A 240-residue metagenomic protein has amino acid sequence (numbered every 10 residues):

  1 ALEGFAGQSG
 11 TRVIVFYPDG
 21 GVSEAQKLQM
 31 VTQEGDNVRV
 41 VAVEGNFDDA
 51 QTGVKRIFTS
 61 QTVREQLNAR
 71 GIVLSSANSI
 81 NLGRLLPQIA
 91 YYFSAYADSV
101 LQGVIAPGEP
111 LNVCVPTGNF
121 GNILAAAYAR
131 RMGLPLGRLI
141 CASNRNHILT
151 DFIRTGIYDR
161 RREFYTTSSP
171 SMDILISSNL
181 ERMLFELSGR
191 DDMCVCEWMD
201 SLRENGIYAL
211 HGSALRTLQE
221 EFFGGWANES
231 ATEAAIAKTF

Functional and structural regions predicted by a protein language model:
A1-F240: PLP-dependent amino-acid enzyme catalytic core
